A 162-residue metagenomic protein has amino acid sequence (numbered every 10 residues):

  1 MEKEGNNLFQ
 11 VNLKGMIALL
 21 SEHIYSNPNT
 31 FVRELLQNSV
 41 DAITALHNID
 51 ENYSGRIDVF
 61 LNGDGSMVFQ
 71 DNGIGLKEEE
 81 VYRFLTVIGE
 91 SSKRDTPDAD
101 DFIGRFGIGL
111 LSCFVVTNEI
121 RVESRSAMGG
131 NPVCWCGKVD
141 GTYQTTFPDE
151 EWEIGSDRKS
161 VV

Functional and structural regions predicted by a protein language model:
M1-R158: GHKL (Bergerat-fold) ATPase N-terminal catalytic module, capturing the glycine-rich phosphate-binding loop and acidic
